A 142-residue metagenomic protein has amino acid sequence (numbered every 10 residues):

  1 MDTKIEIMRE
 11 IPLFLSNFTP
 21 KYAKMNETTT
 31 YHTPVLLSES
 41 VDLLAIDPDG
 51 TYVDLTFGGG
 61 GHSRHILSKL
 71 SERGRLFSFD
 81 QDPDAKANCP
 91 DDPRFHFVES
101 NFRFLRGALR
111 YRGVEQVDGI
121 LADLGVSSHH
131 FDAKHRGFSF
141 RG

Functional and structural regions predicted by a protein language model:
M1-L15, T19-K24: Short, low-complexity, charge-dense intrinsically disordered segments
M25-V35: Class I SAM-dependent transferase core
P34-P48, H65: Conserved alpha-helix/loop element of class I SAM-dependent methyltransferases that forms part of the SAM/SAH-binding
L43, K69, G137: Conserved helix-to-beta-strand junction in the class I
D47, A108-G119: A short acidic, Gly/Pro-enriched loop at the edge of an enzyme's catalytic core that lines a small-molecule cofactor
T51-A108, A122: SAM cofactor-binding core of SAM-dependent methyltransferases, primarily the Rossmann-like beta-alpha-beta module
P90-D91, R110, D132-H135: Short amphipathic alpha-helical segments
V117-A122, V126-G142: A mobile, often basic/glycine-rich helix-loop segment that functions as the active-site lid/recognition loop
